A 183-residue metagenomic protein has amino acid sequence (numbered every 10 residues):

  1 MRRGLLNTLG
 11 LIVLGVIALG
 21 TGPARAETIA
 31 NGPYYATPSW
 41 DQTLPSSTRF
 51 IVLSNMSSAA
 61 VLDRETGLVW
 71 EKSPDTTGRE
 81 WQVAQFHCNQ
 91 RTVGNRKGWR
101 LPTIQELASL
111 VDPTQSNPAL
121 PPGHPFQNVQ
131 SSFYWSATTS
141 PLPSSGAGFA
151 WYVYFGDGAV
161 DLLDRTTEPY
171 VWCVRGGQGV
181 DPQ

Functional and structural regions predicted by a protein language model:
M1-G10: Bacterial N-terminal signal peptides that target proteins for export
L9-G20: Bacterial N-terminal signal peptides
L19-R100, I104-Q183: Glycine-aromatic-enriched surface loops/turns that form tight recognition elements
